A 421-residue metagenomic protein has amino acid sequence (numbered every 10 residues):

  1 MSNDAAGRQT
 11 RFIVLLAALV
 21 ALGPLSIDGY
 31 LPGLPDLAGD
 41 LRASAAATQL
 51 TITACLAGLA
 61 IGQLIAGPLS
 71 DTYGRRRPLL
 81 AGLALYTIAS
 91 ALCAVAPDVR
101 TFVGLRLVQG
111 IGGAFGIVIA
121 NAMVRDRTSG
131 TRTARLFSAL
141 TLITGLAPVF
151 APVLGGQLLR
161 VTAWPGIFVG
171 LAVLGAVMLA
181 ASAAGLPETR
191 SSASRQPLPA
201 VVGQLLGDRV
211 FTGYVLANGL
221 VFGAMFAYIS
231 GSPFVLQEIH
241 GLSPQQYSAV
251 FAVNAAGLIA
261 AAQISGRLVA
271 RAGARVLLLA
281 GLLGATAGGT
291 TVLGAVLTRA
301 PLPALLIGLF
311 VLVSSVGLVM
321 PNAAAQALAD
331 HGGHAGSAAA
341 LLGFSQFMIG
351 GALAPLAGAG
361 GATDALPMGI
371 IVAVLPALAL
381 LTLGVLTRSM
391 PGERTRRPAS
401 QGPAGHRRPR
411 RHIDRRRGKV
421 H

Functional and structural regions predicted by a protein language model:
S2-A6, P187-V215, H406: Juxtamembrane intracellular "pre-TM" segments in multi-pass secondary transporters
D40-R42, G74, V95-T101, G241 (+1 more regions): Helix-breaking motifs and short loop linkers at transmembrane-helix boundaries and internal kinks in secondary membrane
I61-R100: Conserved MFS/SLC helix-loop-helix module at the cytosolic interface between two early adjacent transmembrane helices
Q63-G74, A261-A274: Helix-to-loop junctions at the C-terminal end of transmembrane segments in multipass secondary transporters
L85-L92, R100-V108, P303-L309: Paired small-residue
T101, S129-R132, S138-A184: Helix-loop-helix hairpin linking two adjacent transmembrane segments in secondary transporters
L105-L146: Cytoplasmic helix-loop-helix junction between adjacent transmembrane helices in 12-TM secondary transporters
Q326-T363, V372: A late C-terminal transmembrane helix in Major Facilitator Superfamily
